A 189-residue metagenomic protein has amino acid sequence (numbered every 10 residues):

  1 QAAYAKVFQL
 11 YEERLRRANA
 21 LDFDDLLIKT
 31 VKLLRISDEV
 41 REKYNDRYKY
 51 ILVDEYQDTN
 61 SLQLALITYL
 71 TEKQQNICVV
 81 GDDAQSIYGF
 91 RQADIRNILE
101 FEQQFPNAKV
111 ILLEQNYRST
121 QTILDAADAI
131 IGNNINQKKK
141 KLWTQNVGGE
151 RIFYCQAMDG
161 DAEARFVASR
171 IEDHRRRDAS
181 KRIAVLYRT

Functional and structural regions predicted by a protein language model:
A2-E100, L113-S119: Conserved helicase NTPase motor core
Q103: Glycine-/small-residue-rich beta-strand-loop submotif within the FAD-binding core of flavoenzymes
P106-K109, E114-T189: Helicase P-loop NTPase motor core
